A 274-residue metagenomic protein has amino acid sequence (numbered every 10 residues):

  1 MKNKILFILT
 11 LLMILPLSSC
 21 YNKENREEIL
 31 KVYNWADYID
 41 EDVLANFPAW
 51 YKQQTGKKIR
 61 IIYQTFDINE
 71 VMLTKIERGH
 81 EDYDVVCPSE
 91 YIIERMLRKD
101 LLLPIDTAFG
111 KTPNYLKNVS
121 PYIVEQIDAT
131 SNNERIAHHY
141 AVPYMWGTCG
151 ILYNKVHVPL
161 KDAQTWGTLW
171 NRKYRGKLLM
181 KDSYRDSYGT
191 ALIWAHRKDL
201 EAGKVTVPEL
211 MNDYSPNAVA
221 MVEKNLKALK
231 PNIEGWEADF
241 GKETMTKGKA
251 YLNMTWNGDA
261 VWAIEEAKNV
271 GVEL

Functional and structural regions predicted by a protein language model:
M1-K4: Positively charged n-region of N-terminal signal peptides that target proteins for export
L6-L11: Sec-dependent N-terminal signal peptides
P16-S19: C-terminal motif of bacterial Sec signal peptides marking the signal peptidase cleavage site
Y21-K99: Early extracytoplasmic/lumenal segment of secretory-pathway proteins
Y38-E41, L97-K249, A263: Extracytoplasmic ligand-binding site segments that recognize negatively charged/polar headgroups
Y83, Y174, A250, G271-E273: Local beta-strand N-terminus motif with an aromatic residue
Y83-P88, E234, Y251-W256: Paired acidic/hydrophobic, glycine-rich loop segments that form the ligand-binding mouth/hinge of periplasmic-binding
I92-R95, L252-V272: A ligand-binding cleft/hinge motif common to bilobed small-molecule-binding domains
